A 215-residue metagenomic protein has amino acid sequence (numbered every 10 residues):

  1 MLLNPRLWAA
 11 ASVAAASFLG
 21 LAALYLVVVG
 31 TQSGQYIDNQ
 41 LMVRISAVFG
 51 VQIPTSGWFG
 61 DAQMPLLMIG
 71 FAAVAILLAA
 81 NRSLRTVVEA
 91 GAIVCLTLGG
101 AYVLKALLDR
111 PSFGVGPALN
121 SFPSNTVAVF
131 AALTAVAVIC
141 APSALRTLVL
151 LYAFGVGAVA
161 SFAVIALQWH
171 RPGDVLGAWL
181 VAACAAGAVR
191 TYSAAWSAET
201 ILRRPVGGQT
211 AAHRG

Functional and structural regions predicted by a protein language model:
M1-L66, K105-G114: N-terminal transmembrane-helix/juxtamembrane module of multi-pass inner/ER membrane proteins
L2-R6, I76-E89, I139-R146: Membrane-interface helix-boundary motifs at transmembrane edges
W8-V13, R85-I93, L148-Y152, D174-G177: Alpha-helical transmembrane segments of integral membrane proteins
A14, F18, A90-Y102, W179 (+1 more regions): Alpha-helical transmembrane spans of integral membrane proteins, capturing the lipid-embedded, hydrophobic core of TM
F59-R82: Hydrophobic alpha-helical transmembrane segments
V74, R82, C95-V103, A132 (+1 more regions): Transmembrane alpha-helix boundary/anchor motif
V88-N120: Hydrophobic alpha-helical transmembrane segments of integral membrane proteins
G114-G215: Membrane-embedded catalytic cores of phosphoryl/pyrophosphoryl-handling enzymes
